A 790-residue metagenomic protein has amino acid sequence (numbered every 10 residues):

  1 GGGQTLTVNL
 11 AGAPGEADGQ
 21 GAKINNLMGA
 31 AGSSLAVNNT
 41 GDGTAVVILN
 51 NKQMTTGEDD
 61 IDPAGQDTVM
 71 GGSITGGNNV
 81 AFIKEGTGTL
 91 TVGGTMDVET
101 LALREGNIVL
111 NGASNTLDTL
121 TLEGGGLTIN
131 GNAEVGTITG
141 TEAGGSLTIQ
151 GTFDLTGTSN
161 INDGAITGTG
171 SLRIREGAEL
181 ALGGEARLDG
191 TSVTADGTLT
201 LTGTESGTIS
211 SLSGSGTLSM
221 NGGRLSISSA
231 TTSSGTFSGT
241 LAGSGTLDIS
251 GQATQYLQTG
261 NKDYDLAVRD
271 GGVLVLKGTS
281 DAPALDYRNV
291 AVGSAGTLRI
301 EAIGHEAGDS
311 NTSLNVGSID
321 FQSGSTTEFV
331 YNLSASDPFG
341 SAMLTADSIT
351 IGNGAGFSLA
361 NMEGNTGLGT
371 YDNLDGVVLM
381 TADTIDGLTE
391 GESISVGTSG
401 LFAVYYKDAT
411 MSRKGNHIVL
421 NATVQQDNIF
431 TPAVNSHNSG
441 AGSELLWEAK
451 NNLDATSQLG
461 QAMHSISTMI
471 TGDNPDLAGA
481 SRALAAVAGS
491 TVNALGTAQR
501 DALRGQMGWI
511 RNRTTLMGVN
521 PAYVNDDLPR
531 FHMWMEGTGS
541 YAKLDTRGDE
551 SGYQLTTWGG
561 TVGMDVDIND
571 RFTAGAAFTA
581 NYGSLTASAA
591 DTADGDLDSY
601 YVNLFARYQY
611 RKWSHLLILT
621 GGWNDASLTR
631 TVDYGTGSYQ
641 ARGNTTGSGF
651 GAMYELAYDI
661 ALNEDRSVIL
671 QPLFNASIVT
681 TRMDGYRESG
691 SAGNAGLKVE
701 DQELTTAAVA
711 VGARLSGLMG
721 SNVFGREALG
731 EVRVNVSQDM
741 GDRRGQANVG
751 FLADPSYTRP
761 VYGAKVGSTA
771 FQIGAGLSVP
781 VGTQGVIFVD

Functional and structural regions predicted by a protein language model:
G1, M28-E123, E142-D196, L218-G293 (+1 more regions): Extracellular repeat-rich scaffold modules on cell surfaces
T7, N26-M28, T139, S213 (+3 more regions): Extracellular, surface-exposed repeat/solenoid domains
Q20, I24, F82, G151 (+6 more regions): Extracellular beta-strand/loop-rich repeat segments of large surface/secreted proteins
Q66-V69, F237, L544-G548, T586-A589 (+3 more regions): Extracytoplasmic loops and strand-loop junctions of Gram-negative outer membrane beta-barrel proteins
T456-D665, K765, F788-D790: Outer membrane beta-barrel translocator domains of Type V secretion systems
N525-D527, V566-D570, Q609-K612, I660-E664 (+5 more regions): Outer-membrane beta-barrel strand-turn architecture
R547-D549, S588-A590, S627-D633, R682-G690 (+1 more regions): Outer-membrane beta-barrel and related beta-rich outer-membrane complex signature in Gram-negative bacteria
T680, A695-D790: Outer membrane beta-barrel transmembrane domains
